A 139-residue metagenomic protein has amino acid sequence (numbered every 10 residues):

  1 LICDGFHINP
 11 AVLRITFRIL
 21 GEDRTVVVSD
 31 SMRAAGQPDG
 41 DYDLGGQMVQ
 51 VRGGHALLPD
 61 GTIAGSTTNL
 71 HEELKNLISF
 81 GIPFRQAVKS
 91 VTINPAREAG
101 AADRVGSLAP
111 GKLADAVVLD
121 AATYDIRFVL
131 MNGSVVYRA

Functional and structural regions predicted by a protein language model:
L1-G5, V12, T16-L119: His/Asp/Glu-enriched, well-ordered alpha-helical/loop segment that forms or immediately abuts the divalent-metal
H7-I8, Y124: Short alpha-helical
G36, I126, R138: Conserved protein kinase catalytic core
T123-V129: Short, Lys/Arg- and Gly-enriched loop/turn segments at beta-strand edges
